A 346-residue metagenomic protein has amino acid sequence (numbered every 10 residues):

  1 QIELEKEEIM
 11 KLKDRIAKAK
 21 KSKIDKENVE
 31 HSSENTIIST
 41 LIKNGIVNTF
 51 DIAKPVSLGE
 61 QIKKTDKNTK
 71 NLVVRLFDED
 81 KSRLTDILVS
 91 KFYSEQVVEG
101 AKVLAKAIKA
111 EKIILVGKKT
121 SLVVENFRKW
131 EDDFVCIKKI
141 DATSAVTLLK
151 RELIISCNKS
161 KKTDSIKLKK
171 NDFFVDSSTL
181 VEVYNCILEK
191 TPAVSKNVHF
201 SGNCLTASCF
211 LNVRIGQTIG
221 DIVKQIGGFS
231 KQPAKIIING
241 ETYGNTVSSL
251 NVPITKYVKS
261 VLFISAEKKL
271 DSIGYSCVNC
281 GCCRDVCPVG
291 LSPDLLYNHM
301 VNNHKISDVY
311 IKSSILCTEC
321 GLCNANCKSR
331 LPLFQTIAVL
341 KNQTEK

Functional and structural regions predicted by a protein language model:
Q1-I114, K118-D132, D141-V146, I311-I315 (+3 more regions): Iron-sulfur-cluster electron-transfer modules
I2-L4, I9-R15, V181-L188, I254-S265: Short, structured interface segments
K13, N44, T49-P55, K67 (+2 more regions): Hydrophobic alpha-helical positions that pack around
I38, V98, K102, V181-Y184 (+5 more regions): Predominant activation on well-ordered alpha-helical scaffold segments within soluble catalytic domains
F50, K81-T85, S208, V223 (+1 more regions): Short helix/loop capping segments that flank catalytic or ligand/cofactor-binding pockets
L58, T120, G202, I237-T246: A glycine-rich phosphate-binding loop feature that marks nucleotide/adenosyl-phosphate handling sites
T147-N158, L188, G227-V278: Active-site gating/interface segments in enzymes
K259-G274, R284, P288-K346: Ferredoxin-type iron-sulfur electron-transfer modules in oxidoreductases and energy-metabolism complexes
